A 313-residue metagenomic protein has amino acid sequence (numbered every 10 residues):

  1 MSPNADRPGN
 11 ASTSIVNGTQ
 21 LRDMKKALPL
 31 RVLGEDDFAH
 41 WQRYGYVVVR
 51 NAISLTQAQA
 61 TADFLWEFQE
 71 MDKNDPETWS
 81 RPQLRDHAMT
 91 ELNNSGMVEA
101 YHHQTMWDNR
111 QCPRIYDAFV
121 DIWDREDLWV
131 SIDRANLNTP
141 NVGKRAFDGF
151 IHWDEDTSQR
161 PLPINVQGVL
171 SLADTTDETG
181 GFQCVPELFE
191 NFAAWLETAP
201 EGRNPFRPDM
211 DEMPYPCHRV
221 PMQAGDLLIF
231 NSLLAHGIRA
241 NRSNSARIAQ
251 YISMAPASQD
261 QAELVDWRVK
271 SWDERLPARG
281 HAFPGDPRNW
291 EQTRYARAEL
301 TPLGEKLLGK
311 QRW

Functional and structural regions predicted by a protein language model:
S2-R43, R50-S158: Non-heme Fe(II)-dependent double-stranded beta-helix
P3-R7, T13-T19, D23, M71 (+3 more regions): Non-heme Fe(II)/2-oxoglutarate
A39, T175-R239: Double-stranded beta-helix
D121-W129, R160-L162, L172-T179, N191: Secondary-structure boundary elements
I132, P163-V169, T179, C217-R219 (+2 more regions): Extracellular structured ligand-interaction cores
R134, T139, W153-E155, V166 (+2 more regions): Short, structured patches in soluble enzyme cores that scaffold and shape functional sites
L137-P140, V185-F192, S253-Q259: Short edge-strand/loop segments of extracellular domains
S158-D177, P221-A224, S253-P256: Short, conserved beta-strand element in jelly-roll/cupin
